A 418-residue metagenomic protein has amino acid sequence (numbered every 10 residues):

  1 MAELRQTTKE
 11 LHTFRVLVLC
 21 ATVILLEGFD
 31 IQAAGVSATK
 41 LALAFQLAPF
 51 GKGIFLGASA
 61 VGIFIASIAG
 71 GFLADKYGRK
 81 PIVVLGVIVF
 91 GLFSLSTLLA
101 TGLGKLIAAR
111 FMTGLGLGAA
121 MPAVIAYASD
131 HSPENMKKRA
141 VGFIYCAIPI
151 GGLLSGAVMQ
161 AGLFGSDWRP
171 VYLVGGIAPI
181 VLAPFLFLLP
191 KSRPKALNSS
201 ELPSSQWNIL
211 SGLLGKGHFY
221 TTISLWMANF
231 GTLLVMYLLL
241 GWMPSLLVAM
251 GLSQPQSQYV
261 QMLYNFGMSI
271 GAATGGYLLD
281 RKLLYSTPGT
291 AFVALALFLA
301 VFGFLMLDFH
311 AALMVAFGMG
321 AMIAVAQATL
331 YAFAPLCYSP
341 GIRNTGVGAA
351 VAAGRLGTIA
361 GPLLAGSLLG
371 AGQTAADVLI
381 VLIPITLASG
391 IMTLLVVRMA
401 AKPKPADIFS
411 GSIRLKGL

Functional and structural regions predicted by a protein language model:
R15-P49, L239-M243: Extracytoplasmic
G35, G217-A272: Extracytoplasmic gate region of multi-pass secondary transporters
Q46, G78, L99-K105, L283 (+1 more regions): Helix-breaking motifs and short loop linkers at transmembrane-helix boundaries and internal kinks in secondary membrane
I65-T101: Conserved MFS/SLC helix-loop-helix module at the cytosolic interface between two early adjacent transmembrane helices
K76-G86, R281-F292: Cytoplasmic membrane-interface "Motif A"-like loop-to-helix N-cap segments of 12-TM Major Facilitator Superfamily
A109-C146: Cytoplasmic helix-loop-helix junction between adjacent transmembrane helices in 12-TM secondary transporters
E134, I144-L188: Helix-loop-helix hairpin linking two adjacent transmembrane segments in secondary transporters
I177-L197, S389-V397: C-terminal membrane-cytosol helix-exit motif in multi-pass small-molecule transporters
